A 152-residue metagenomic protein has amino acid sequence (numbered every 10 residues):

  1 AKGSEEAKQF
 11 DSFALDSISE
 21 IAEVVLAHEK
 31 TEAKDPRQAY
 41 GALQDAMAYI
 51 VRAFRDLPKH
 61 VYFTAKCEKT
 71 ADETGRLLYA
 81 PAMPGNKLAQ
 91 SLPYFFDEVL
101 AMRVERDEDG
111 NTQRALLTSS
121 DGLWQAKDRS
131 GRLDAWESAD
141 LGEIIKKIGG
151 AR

Functional and structural regions predicted by a protein language model:
A1-E5: Short glycine-rich substrate-engagement loop in P-loop NTPases that contacts/grips substrate
Q9-S91: P-loop NTPase motor core
K69-R152: Conserved GTP-binding G-domain of TRAFAC-class P-loop NTPases and closely related GTPase folds
